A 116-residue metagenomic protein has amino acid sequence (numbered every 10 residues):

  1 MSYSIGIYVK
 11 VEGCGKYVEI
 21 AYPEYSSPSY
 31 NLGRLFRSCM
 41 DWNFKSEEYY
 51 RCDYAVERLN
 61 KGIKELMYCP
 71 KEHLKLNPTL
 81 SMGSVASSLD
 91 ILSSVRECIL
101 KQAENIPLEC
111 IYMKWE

Functional and structural regions predicted by a protein language model:
M1-L108, Y112-E116: Acidic (Asp/Glu-rich) sequence patches and key acidic residues that form negatively charged surfaces used
